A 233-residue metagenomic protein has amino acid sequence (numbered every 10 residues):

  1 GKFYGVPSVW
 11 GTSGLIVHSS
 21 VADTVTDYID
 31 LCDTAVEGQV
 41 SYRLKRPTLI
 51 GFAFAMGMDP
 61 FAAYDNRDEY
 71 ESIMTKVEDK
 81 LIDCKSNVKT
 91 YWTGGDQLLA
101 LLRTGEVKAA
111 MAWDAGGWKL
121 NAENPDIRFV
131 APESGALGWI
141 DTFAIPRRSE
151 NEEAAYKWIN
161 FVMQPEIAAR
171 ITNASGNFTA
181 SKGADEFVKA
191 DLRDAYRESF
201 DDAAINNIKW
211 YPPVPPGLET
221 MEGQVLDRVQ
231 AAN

Functional and structural regions predicted by a protein language model:
G1-L101: Extracytoplasmic ligand-binding site segments that recognize negatively charged/polar headgroups
G11, T75-C84, E123-R147: Periplasmic-binding protein-like
D33-E37, A53-M58, I82-S86, R103 (+5 more regions): Sec-exported extracytoplasmic/periplasmic mature domains
L98-L101, G117, A155, A168: Short, hydrophobic alpha-helical packing/hinge segments within bilobed ligand-binding/sensory domains
L101-R103, I145: Hydrophobic residues within well-ordered alpha-helices
A109-D126: A ligand-binding cleft/hinge motif common to bilobed small-molecule-binding domains
A136-L137, D141, P146-N206: Mature extracytoplasmic/periplasmic domains
D202-N233: Conserved C-terminal helix/tail region of periplasmic/extracytoplasmic solute-binding proteins
